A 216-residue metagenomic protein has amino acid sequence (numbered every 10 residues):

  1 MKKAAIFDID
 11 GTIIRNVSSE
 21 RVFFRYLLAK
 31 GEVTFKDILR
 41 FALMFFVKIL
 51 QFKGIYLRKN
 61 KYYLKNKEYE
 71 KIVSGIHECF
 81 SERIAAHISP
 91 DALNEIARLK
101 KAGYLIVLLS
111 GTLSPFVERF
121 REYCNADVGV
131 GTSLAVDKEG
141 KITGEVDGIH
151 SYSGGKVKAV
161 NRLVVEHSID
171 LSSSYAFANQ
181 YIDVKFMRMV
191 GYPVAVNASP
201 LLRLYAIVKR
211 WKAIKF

Functional and structural regions predicted by a protein language model:
M1-A4, S74, S81-V107, G111-F216: C-terminal cap/substrate-recognition subdomain and adjoining C-terminal extension of metal-dependent phosphatase-like
M1-Q51: Active-site neighborhood of HAD-like aspartate-dependent phosphohydrolases
L27-L28, L64, K100: Hydrophobic residues in alpha-helical segments
A42-R58, G140-K141, V160: N-terminal-biased segments
I55-D91: Metal-dependent phosphoesterase signature
